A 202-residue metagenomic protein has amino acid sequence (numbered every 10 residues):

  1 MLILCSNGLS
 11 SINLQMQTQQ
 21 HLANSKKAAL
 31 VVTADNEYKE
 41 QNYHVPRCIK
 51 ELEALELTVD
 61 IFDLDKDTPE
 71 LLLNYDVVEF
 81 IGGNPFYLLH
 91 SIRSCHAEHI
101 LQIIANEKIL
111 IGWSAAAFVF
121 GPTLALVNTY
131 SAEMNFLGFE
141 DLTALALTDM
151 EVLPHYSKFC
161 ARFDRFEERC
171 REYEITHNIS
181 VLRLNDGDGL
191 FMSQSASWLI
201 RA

Functional and structural regions predicted by a protein language model:
M1-V77, I81: N-terminal beta1-alpha1 cap of cysteine-dependent amidohydrolase-like domains
I3, L110-I111: Structural detector of well-ordered beta-strand residues that form the stable sheet scaffold of enzyme domains
C5-L9, E56-I61, F86-H90, T129-Y130 (+1 more regions): Short, flexible loop segments at the rims of nucleotide/cofactor-binding pockets, characterized by
A28, V78, S114, V152 (+1 more regions): A residue-level signal for conserved active-site and pocket-lining positions in enzyme catalytic cores
A34, G83-F86, A115-A116, S157: Short glycine-rich anion-binding loops that position phosphate/pyrophosphate groups of nucleotides and phosphorylated
D60-I109: Flexible gly/pro-rich beta->alpha loop and the following alpha-helix that scaffold active-site loops
L89-Q102, N106-K108, A117-A202: Active-site-adjacent pocket-lining segments in enzyme domains
